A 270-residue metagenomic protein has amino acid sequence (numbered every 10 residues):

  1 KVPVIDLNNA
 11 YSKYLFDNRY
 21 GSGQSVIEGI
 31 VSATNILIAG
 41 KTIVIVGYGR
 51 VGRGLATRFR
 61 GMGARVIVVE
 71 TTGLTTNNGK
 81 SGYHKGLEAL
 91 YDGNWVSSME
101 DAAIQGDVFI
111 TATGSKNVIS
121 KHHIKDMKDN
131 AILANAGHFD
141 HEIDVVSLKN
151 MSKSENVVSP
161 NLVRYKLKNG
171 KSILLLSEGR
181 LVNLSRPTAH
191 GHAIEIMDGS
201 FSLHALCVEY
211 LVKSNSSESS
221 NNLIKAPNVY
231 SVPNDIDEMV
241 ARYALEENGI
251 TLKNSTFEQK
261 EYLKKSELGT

Functional and structural regions predicted by a protein language model:
K1-V2, A39-K41, G63-A64, Q105-G106 (+2 more regions): Short coil/turn connectors at secondary-structure junctions
V2-G40, V145-F257: Adenosine-phosphate binding glycine-rich loop
L7, V69, A134-G137: Generic beta-sheet signal
N9-S12, R50-V51, G73-L74, S115-K116 (+4 more regions): Short, glycine-/Ser/Thr-/acidic-enriched flexible segments
Q24, E28-Q105, T111-T113: Glycine-rich phosphate/diphosphate-binding loop of Rossmann-like nucleotide-binding domains
G52, A56-F59, R65-I67, D237-T270: Acidic, Ser/Thr-rich low-complexity intrinsically disordered segments
L74-N78, L90-K171: Rossmann-like adenosine-cofactor binding region
A134, H204, L263: Hydrophobic, well-ordered secondary-structure elements that form the walls of internal hydrophobic environments
